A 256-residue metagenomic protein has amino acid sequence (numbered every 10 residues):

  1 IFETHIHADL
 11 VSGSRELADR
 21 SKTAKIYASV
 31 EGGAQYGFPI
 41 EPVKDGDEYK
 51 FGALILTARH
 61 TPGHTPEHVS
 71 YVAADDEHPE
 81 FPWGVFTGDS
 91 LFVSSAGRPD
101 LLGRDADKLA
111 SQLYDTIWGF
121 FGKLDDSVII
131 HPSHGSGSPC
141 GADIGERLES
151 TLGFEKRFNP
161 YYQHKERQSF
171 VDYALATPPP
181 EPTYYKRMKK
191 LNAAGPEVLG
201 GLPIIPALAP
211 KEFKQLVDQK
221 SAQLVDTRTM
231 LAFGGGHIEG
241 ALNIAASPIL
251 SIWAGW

Functional and structural regions predicted by a protein language model:
I1-H60, A74, F81-W83: Active-site HxH/HxHxD metal-binding segment of metal-dependent hydrolases
F2-L10, R59-H68, I130-S138: Histidine-centered catalytic micro-motifs
I6, E31-G32, H64-T65, G84 (+5 more regions): Active-site metal-binding loops of divalent metal-dependent hydrolases
Q35-I40, S95-A96, S251-W256: Short, charged, surface-exposed secondary-structure boundary motifs
V69-A73: Short beta-strand scaffold segments in enzyme catalytic cores
H78-E80, G84-V85, V93-S94, K108-G201: Divalent-metal (often Zn2+) His-rich catalytic cores of metallo-beta-lactamase-fold enzymes
P99-D107, E239-N243: Short glycine-enriched, charge-decorated loop/helix-capping segments at active-site entrances that position
G200-W256: Positively charged, proline/Ser/Thr-rich regional signature most characteristic of the Rhodanese/CDC25-like
